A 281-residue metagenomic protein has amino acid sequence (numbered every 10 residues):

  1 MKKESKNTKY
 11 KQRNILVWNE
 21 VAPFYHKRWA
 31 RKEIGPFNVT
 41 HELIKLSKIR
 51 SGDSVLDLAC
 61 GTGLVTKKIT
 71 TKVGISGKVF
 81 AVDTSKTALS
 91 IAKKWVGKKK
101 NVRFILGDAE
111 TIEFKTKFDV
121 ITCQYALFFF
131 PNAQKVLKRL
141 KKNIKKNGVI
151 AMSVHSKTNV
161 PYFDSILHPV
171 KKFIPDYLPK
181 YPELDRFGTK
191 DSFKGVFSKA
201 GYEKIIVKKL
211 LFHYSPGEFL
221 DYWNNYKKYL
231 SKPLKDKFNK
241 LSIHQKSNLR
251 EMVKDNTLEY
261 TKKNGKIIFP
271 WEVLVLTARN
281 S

Functional and structural regions predicted by a protein language model:
K2-D53, L64-K68, A88-I91, W95 (+2 more regions): Conserved class I S-adenosyl-L-methionine
K3, N7-Y10, N14, R28 (+3 more regions): Conserved Class I S-adenosyl-L-methionine
S54-I112, K135: Class I SAM-dependent methyltransferase SAM/SAH-binding core
V79, I150-A151, K204: A short hydrophobic/small-residue beta-strand
E110-I121: A short acidic, Gly/Pro-enriched loop at the edge of an enzyme's catalytic core that lines a small-molecule cofactor
D119-A133, S156: A short SAM/SAH-binding and catalytic strip from SAM-dependent methyltransferases
Q134-V149: A short glycine-rich, Lys/Arg-flanked "PGG" loop and its adjoining helix->strand segment in the class I
V149-D176: Conserved class I S-adenosyl-L-methionine
